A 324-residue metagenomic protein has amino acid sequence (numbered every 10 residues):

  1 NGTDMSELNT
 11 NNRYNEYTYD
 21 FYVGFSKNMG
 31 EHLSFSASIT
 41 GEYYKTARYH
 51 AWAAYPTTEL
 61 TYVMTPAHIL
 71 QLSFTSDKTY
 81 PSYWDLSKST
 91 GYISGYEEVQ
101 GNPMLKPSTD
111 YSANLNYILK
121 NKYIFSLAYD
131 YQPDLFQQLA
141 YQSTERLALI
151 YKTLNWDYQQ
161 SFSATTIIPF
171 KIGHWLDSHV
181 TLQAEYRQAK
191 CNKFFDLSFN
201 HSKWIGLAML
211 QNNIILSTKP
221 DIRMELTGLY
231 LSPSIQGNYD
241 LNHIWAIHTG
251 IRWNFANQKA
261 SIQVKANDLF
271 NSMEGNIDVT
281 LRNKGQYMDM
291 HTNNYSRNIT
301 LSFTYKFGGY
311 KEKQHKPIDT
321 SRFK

Functional and structural regions predicted by a protein language model:
R13-T61, W175-Y186, L207-P233: Surface-exposed extracellular loop regions of Gram-negative outer-membrane beta-barrel proteins
R13-Y19, H50-A54, P107-A113, L119 (+5 more regions): Residues that define the transmembrane beta-barrel architecture of outer-membrane proteins
Y19-K27, T58-Y62, A113-L119, A164-F170 (+5 more regions): Residues on the lipid-exposed face of transmembrane beta-strands in outer-membrane beta-barrel proteins
E31-F35, A67-L70, N121-L127, H174-H179 (+4 more regions): Repeated loop/turn-to-beta-strand initiation elements of outer-membrane beta-barrel proteins
I39-A47, F74-Y80, T90, N121 (+7 more regions): Transmembrane beta-strands of outer-membrane beta-barrel pores
K78-L127, Y131-P133, L149-S163, K171 (+1 more regions): Outer-membrane beta-barrel signature, preferentially recognizing the C-terminal barrel domain of Gram-negative
A208-N254, N267-V279, N283-Y287: C-terminal beta-barrel architecture of Gram-negative outer-membrane proteins
F255-K324: C-terminal beta-signal and adjacent terminal beta-strands/loops of Gram-negative outer-membrane beta-barrel proteins
